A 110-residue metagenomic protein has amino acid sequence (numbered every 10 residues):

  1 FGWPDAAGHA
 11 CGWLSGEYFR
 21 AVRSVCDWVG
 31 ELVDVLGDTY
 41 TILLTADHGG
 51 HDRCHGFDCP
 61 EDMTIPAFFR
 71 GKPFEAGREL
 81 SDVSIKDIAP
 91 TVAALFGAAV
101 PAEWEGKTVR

Functional and structural regions predicted by a protein language model:
F1-R110: Feature captures the catalytic ectodomains and active-site-proximal regions of enzymes that hydrolyze or transfer
